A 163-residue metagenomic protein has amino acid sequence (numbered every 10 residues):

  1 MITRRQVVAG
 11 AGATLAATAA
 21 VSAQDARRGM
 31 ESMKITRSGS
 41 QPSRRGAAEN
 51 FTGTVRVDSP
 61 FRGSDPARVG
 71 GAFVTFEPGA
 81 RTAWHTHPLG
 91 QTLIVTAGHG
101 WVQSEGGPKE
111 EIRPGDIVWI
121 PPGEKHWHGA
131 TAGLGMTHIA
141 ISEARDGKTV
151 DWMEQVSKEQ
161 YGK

Functional and structural regions predicted by a protein language model:
M1-T14: N-terminal secretory signal peptides and thylakoid transit peptides that target proteins across membranes
A17-A20: N-terminal signal peptide c-region/cleavage motif recognized by signal peptidases
Q24-R68, T149-K163: A short, N-terminal "cap"/entry segment at the start of jelly-roll beta-barrel domains of the cupin/DSBH fold
A72-H87: Conserved short histidine dyad/triad with adjacent acidic residue
P78, P88-G100, E105-G106: Glycine- and acidic-residue-biased ligand/ion/polar-headgroup-sensing regions
T82-W84, V102-Q103, H126-T131: Short beta-strand His + acidic residue motifs that chelate non-heme Fe in jelly-roll/DSBH and cupin folds
G107-P122: Short acidic-glycine-tyrosine-enriched beta hairpin
G133-D151: A short hydrophobic beta-strand segment most commonly corresponding to one strand of the jelly-roll/cupin
